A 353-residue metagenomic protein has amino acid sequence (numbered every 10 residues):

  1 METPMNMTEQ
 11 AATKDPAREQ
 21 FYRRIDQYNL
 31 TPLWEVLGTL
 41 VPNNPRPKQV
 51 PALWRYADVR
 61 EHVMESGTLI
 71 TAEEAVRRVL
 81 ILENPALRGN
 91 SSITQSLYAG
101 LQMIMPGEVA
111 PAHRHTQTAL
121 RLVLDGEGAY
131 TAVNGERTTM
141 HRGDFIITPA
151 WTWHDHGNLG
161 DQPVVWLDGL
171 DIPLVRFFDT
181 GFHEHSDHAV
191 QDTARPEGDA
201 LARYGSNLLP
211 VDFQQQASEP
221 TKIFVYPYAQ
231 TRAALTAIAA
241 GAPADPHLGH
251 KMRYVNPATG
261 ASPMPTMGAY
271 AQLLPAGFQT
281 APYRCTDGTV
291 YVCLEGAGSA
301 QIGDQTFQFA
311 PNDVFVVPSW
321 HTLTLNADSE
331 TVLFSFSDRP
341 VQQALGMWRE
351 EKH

Functional and structural regions predicted by a protein language model:
E2-T94, Q191-T266, Y270: A short, N-terminal "cap"/entry segment at the start of jelly-roll beta-barrel domains of the cupin/DSBH fold
T3-F21, L159-E219, F224, D328-H353: Double-stranded beta-helix
L87-Y98, M105-A119, G135, T259-G268 (+1 more regions): A short beta-loop-beta micro-motif enriched in histidine and acidic residues
Q102, Q272, F315: Conserved GNAT-family N-acetyltransferase fold
M105-R142, P149-T152, G157, R284-P311: A short beta-strand-loop-beta hairpin characteristic of the jelly-roll/cupin
V133, T139-G160, W166-D171, I302 (+2 more regions): Conserved metal-binding segment of the jelly-roll/cupin
G260, M267-L273, Y283-T286, G296 (+2 more regions): C-terminal structured domain segments across diverse proteins
